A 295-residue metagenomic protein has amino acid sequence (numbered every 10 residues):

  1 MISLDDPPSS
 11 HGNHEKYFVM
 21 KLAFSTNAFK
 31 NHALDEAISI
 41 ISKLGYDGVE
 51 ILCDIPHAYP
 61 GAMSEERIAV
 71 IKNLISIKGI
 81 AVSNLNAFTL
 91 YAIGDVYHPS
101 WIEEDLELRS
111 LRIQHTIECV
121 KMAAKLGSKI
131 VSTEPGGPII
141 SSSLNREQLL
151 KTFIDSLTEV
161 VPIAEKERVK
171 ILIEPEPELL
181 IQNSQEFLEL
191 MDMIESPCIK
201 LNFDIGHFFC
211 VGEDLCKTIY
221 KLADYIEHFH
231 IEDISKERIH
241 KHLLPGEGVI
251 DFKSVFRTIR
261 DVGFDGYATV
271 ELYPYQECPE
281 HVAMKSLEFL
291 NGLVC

Functional and structural regions predicted by a protein language model:
D6, G12-E15: Short hydrophobic alpha-helical segments enriched in small aliphatic residues
H14-A23, A28-G45, A69, S76 (+3 more regions): Histidine-acidic metal/acid-base catalytic patches
D35-E36, I77, A92-K200: Active-site acidic/histidine proton-transfer and metal-coordination neighborhood in alpha/beta enzyme cores
D47-L52, S83-A87, S132-E134, A223-S235: Non-cysteine beta-strand/loop elements that form the S-adenosyl-L-methionine
L52, L85, P175-E176, G206 (+1 more regions): Short strand-turn motif at the edge of the Rossmann-like AdoMet-binding core
L52-K72, P135-S141: Glycine-rich, proline-tolerant flexible connector loops at the mouths of alpha/beta enzymes
P56-Y59, I93-H98, I139-L144, C210-V211 (+2 more regions): A short acidic, helix-capping loop that chelates divalent metal ions and anchors anionic groups
